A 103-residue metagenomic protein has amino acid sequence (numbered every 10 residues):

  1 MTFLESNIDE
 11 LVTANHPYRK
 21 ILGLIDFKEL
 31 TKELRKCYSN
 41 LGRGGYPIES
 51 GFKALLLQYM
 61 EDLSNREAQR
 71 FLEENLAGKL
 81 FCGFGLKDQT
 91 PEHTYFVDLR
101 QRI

Functional and structural regions predicted by a protein language model:
M1-I103: Short alpha-helical elements
